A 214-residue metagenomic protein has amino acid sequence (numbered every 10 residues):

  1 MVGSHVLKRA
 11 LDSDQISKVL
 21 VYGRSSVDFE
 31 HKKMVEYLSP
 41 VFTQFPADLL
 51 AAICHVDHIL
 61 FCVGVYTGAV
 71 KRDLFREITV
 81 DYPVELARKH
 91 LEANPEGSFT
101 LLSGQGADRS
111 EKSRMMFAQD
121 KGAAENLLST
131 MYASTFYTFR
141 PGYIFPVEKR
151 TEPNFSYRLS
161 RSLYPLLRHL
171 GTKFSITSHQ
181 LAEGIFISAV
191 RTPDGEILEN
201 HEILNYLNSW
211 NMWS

Functional and structural regions predicted by a protein language model:
G3-S4: N-terminal Rossmann-fold NAD(P) dinucleotide-binding loop
D12, K32, R109-M212: Oxidoreductase cofactor-interface core, primarily capturing Rossmann-like NAD(P)-dependent enzymes
S13, K89-E96: A short helix-coil junction within the Rossmann-fold of NAD(P)-dependent oxidoreductases
V21-D28: Short, polar loop motifs at secondary-structure junctions
Y22, C62-V63, F99-Q105, F139-P141: SDR active-site strand-loop-helix element
S26, Y66-T67, G106, Y143: Short, glycine/serine-rich, charged loops/turns that create anion-binding and catalytic segments at active sites
V35-E92, D108: NAD(P)H-binding glycine-rich loop region in Rossmannoid oxidoreductase-like domains and their noncatalytic homologs
